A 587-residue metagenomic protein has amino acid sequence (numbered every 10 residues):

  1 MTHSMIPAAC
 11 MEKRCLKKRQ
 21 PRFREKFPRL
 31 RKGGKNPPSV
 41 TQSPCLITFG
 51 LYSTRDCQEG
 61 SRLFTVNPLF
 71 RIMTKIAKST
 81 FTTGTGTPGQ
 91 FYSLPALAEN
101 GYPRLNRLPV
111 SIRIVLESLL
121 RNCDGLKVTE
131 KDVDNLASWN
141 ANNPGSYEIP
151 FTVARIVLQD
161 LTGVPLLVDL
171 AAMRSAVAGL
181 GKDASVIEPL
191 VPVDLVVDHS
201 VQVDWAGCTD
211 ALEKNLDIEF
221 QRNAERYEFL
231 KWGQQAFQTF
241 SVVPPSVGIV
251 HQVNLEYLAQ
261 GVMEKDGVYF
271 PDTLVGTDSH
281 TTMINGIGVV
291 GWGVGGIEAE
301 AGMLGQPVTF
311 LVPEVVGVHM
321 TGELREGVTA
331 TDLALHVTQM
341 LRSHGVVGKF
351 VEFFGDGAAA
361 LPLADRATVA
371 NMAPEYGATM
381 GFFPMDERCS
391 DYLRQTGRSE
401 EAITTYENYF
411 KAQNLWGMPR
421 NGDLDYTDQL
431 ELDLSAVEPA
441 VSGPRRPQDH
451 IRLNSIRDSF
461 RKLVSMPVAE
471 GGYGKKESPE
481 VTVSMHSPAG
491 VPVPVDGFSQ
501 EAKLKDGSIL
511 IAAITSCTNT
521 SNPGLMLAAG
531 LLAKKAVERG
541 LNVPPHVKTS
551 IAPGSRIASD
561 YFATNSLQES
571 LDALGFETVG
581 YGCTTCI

Functional and structural regions predicted by a protein language model:
T2-G34, S39: Basic, low-complexity intrinsically disordered segments
A9, E25, V40, D56-G60 (+1 more regions): Acidic, Ala/Val/Gly-enriched low-complexity intrinsically disordered segments
F23, F27, F49-Y52, F64 (+1 more regions): Aromatic (phenylalanine/tyrosine) cluster motif
P28-R29, S43-I47: Periodic, rod-like helical contexts
K32-G33, F49, D56: Targeting/processing segments of secretory and organellar proteins
F70-I587: Fe-S-dependent hydro-lyases/dehydratases of central metabolism
